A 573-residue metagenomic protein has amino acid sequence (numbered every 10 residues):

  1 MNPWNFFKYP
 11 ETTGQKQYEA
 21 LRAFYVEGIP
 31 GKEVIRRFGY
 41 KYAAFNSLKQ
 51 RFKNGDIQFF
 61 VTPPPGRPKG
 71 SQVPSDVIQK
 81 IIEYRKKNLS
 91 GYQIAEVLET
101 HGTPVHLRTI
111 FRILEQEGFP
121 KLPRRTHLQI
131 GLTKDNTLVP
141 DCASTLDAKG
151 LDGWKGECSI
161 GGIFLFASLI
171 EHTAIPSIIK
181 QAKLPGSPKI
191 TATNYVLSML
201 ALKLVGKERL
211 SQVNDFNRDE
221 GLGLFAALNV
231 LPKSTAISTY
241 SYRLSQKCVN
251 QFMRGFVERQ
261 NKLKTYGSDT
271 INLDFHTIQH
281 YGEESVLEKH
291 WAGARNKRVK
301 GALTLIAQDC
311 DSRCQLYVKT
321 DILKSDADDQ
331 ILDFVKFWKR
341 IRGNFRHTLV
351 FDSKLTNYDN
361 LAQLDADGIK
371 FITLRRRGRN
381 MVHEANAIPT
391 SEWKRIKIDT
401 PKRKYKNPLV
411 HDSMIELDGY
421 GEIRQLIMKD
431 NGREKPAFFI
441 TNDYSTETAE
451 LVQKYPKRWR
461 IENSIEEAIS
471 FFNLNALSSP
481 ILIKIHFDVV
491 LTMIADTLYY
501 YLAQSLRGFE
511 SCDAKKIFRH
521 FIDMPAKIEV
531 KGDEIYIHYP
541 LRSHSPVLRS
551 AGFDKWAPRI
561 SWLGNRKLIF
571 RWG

Functional and structural regions predicted by a protein language model:
N5-T12, Q17, T126-K297, T304-K324 (+3 more regions): Dynamic "connector" segments at or just before major functional cores
T12-I29, V77-N88, V196-L204: Short, amphipathic alpha-helical "recognition" segments used to contact nucleic acids or chromatin
K32, R37-E83, E117, L122-G131 (+1 more regions): Short, basic alpha-helical/linker "hinge" immediately adjacent to a nucleic-acid-recognition surface
R36-S47, E99-R112, S187-K189, R218-A236: Short, basic interhelical loop/turn and adjoining N-cap of the next helix at nucleic-acid- or acidic-partner-contacting
K69-V105: A short, amphipathic alpha-helix used for macromolecular contacts
D141-K149, A362, D367-N463, E467-S470 (+3 more regions): An anionic, glycine-rich sequence signature occurring as long contiguous blocks
V213, E447-L482, F487, L491 (+1 more regions): Short amphipathic alpha-helical "interface-anchor" segments enriched in bulky aromatics
N475-K531: Basic, amphipathic alpha-helical segments enriched in Lys/Arg and hydrophobic/aromatic residues
